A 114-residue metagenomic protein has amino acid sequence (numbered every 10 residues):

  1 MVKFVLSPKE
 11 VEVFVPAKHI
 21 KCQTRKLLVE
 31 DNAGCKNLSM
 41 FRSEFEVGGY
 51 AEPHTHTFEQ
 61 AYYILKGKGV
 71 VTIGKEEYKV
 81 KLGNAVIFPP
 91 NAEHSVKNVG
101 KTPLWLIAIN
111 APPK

Functional and structural regions predicted by a protein language model:
M1-N37: A short, N-terminal "cap"/entry segment at the start of jelly-roll beta-barrel domains of the cupin/DSBH fold
K26, F41-H56, P90: Conserved short histidine dyad/triad with adjacent acidic residue
G34, P90-K114: Ligand-binding loop in jelly-roll beta-barrel domains
R42, A61, E76-K79: Short, surface-exposed secondary-structure edge patches
F58-G69, G74: Glycine- and acidic-residue-biased ligand/ion/polar-headgroup-sensing regions
K75-P90: Short acidic-glycine-tyrosine-enriched beta hairpin
